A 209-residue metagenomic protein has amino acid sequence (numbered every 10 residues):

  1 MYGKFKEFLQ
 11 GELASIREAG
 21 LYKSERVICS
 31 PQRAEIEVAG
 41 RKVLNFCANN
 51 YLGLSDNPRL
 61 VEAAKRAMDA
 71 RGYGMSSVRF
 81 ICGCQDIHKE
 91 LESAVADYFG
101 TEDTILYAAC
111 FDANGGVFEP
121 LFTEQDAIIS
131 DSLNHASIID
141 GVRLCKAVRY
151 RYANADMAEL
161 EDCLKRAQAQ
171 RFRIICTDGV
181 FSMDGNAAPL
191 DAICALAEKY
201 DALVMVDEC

Functional and structural regions predicted by a protein language model:
L9-G11, S15-Y73, A202: N-terminal "arm"/small-domain region of PLP-dependent enzymes with the aminotransferase-like
G53-L54, I81-C84, A136, M157-A158 (+1 more regions): Short, small-residue-enriched loops and turns at beta-alpha junctions that line or gate enzyme active sites
E62, R66-C110: Conserved N-terminal alpha-helix of the aminotransferase class I/II PLP-enzyme fold
L106, F111-V117, A136-I138: Short glycine/serine/threonine-rich phosphate/pyrophosphate-binding segments that cradle anionic phosphate groups
V117-A136: Conserved PLP-anchoring active-site segment centered on the Schiff-base-forming lysine
E124, L144-K146, Y200: Short, structured coil segments at secondary-structure junctions
Y150, N154-V206: Active-site phosphate-binding strand-loop segment of PLP-dependent enzymes
